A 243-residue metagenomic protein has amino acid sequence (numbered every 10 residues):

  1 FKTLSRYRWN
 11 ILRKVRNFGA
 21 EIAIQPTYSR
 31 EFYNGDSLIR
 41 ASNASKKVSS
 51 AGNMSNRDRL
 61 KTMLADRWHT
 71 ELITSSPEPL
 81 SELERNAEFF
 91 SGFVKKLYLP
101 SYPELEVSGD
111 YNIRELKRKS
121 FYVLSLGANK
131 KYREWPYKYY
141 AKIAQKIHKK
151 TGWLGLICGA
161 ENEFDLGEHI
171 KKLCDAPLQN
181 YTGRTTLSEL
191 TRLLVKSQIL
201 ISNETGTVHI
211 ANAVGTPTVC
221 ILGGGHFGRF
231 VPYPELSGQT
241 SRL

Functional and structural regions predicted by a protein language model:
F1-L243: Catalytic machinery of carbohydrate-active enzymes, primarily nucleotide-sugar-dependent glycosyltransferases
